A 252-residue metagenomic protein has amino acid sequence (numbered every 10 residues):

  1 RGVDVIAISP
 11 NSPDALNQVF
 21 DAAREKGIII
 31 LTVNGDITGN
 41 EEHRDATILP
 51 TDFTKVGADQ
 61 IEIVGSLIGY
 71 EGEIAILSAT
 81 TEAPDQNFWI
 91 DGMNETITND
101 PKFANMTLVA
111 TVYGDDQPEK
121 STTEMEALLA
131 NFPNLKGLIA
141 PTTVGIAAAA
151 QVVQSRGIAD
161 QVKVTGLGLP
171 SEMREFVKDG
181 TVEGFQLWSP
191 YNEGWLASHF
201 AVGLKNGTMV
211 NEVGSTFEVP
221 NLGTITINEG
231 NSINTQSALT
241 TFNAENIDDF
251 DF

Functional and structural regions predicted by a protein language model:
R1, V5, S9, V19-K26 (+9 more regions): Structured segments of extracytoplasmic/periplasmic soluble domains in secreted or envelope-associated proteins
D4-E25, M93, A110-F176: Hydrophobic alpha-helical
V5-S9, I29-N34, T47-P50, E73-S78 (+4 more regions): Structural recognition of the beta-strand scaffold that forms the well-ordered cores of secreted hydrolase catalytic
Q18-K55, S66, E73, A79 (+2 more regions): Flexible loop/hinge segments that line or gate small-molecule binding clefts
I48-I74, K120-T122, L169-M173, S189-M209 (+1 more regions): Hydrophobic alpha-helical segments within soluble ligand-binding/sensing domains
V56-Q60, P84-A104, K120, E124 (+2 more regions): Short, solvent-exposed amphipathic alpha-helices that sit in or adjacent to ligand/effector-binding or catalytic
E73-I76, I97-D116: Short beta-strand elements in bilobed, periplasmic/extracellular small-molecule ligand-binding domains
T81-D85, T96-N99, F200-F252: Hinge/cleft segment of the Venus flytrap/periplasmic-binding protein
